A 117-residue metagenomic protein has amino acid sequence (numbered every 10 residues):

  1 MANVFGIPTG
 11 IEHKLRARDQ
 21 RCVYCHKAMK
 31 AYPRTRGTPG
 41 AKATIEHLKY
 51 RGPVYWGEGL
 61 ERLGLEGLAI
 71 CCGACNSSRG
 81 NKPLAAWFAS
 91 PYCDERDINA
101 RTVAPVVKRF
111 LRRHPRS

Functional and structural regions predicted by a protein language model:
M1, T35-R36, A74: Intrinsically disordered, low-complexity segments enriched in polar/charged residues with Gly/Pro, especially when
M1-K27, Y32, Y55-W56, L60 (+1 more regions): Short, charged surface segments at domain edges that flank catalytic/cofactor-binding sites
V23, I70-G73: Cys/His/Pro-rich metal-binding microdomains
K27-L68, R79-A86, P91: Histidine-centered nuclease catalytic patch
R62, E66-G67, A74-S117: A detector for short metal-coordination/catalytic motifs
